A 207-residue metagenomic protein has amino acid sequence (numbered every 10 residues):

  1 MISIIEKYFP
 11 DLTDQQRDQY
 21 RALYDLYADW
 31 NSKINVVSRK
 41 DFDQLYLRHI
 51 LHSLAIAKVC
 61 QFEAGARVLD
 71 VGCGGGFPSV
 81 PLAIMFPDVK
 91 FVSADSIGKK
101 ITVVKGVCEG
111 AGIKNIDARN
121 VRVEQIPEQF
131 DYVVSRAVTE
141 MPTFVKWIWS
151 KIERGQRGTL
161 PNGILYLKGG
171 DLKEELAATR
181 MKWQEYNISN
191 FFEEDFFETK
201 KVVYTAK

Functional and structural regions predicted by a protein language model:
M1-A64, L69, K99-T102, G106-K114: Class I SAM-dependent transferase core
L54-S135, V145: Conserved SAM/SAH cofactor-binding pocket of Class I
K90, N115-D117, G163, Q184-N187: Conserved beta-strand segments of alpha/beta enzyme cores
A137-E140, L172: Short glycine-rich anion-binding loops that position phosphate/pyrophosphate groups of nucleotides and phosphorylated
M141-S150: A short, conserved alpha-helix within the catalytic core of class I
R157-D171: Conserved beta-strand signature within the Rossmann-like core of class I S-adenosyl-L-methionine
G169-K207: Active-site capping/gating segments
